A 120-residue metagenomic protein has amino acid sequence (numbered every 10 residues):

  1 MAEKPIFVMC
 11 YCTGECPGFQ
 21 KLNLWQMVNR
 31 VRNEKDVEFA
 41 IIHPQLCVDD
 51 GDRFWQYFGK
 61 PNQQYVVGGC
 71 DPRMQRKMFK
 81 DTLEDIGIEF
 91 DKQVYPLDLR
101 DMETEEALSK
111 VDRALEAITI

Functional and structural regions predicted by a protein language model:
M1-I120: Iron-sulfur-associated redox domains of electron-transfer enzymes in respiratory and anaerobic energy metabolism
